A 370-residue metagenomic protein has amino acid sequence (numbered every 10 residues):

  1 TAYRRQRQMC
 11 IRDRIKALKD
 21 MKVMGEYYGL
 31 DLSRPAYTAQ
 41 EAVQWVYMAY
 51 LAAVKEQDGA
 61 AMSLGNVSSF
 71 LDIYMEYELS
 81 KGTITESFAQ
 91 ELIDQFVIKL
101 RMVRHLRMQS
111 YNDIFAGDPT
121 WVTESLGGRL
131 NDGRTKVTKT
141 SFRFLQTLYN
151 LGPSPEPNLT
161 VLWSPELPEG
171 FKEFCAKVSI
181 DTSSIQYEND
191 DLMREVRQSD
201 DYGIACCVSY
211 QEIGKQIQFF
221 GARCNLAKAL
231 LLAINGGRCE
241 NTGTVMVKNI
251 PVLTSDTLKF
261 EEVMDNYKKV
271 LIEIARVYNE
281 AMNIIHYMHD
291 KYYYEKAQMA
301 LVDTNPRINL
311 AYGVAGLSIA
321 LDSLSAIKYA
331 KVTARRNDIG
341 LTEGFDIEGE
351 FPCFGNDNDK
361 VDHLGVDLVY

Functional and structural regions predicted by a protein language model:
T1, G29-Y370: Anaerobic metallocofactor- and corrinoid-dependent redox/one-carbon enzyme cores, especially those from methanogenesis
T1-R7, I11: Single conserved hydrophobic/aromatic residue that forms the stacking wall/gate of nucleotide- or nucleobase-binding
R7-M9, L18, G82, K248-N249: Short low-polarity hydrophobic stretches
A17-D20, M24-R34: Mature N-terminal, pre-catalytic/accessory segment of carbohydrate-active enzymes
